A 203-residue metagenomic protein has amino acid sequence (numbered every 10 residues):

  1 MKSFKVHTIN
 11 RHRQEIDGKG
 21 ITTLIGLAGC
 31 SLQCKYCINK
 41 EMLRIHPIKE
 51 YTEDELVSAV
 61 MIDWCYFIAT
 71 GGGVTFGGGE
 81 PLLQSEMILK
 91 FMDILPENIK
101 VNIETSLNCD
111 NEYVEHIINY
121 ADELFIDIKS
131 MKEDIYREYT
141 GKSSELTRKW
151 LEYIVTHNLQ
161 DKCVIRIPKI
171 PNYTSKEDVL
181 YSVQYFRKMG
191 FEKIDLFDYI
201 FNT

Functional and structural regions predicted by a protein language model:
M1-P47, I62-I68: N-terminal [4Fe-4S]-dependent radical SAM core
M61-C65, T70-G73, G77-G78, L82-N202: Conserved AdoMet/S-adenosylmethionine-binding subsite of the radical SAM
